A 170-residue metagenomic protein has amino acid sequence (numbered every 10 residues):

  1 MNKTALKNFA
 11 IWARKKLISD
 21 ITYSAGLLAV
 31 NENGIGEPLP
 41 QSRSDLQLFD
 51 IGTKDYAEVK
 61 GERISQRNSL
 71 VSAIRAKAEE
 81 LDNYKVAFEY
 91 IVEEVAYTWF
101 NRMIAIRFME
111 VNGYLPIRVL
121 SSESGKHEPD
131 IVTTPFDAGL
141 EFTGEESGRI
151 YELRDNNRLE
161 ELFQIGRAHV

Functional and structural regions predicted by a protein language model:
M1-R167: Charged, often flexible domain-edge or linker segments that flank or initiate folded functional domains
